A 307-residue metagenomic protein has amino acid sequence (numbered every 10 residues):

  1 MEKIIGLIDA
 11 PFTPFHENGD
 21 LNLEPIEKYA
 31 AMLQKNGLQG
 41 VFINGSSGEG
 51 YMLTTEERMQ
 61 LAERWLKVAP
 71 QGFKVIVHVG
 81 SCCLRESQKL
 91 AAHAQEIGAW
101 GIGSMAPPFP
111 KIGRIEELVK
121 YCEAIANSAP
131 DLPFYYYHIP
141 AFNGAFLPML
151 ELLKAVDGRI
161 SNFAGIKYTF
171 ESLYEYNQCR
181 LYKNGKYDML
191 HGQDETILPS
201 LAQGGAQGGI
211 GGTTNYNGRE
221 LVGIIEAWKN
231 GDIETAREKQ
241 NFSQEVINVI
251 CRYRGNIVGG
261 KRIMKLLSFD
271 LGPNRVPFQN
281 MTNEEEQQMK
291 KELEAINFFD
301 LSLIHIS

Functional and structural regions predicted by a protein language model:
M1-N18, S46-G48, L61-K74, G272: N-terminal small/glycine-rich loop or linker at the start of catalytic domains across soluble metabolic enzymes
I5-P11, V41-I43, V75-V79, I102-S104 (+4 more regions): Hydrophobic faces of well-ordered beta-strands that scaffold small-molecule active sites in alpha/beta enzyme cores
G19, L33, W65, A94 (+6 more regions): Conserved, mostly hydrophobic/aromatic
E27-V41, Q88-I102, Y121-D131, L150-A164: Alpha/beta enzyme core
L38-L61, S81-L84, S104-E117: Glycine-rich, proline-tolerant flexible connector loops at the mouths of alpha/beta enzymes
M52-V77, V119-Y136: Alpha-helix-loop-beta-strand connector modules within alpha/beta enzyme cores
S128-A129, P140-Q244, I250-C251: Catalytic alpha/beta core domains of metabolic enzymes, predominantly
I304-S307: Conserved small/polar residues in nucleotide/adenosyl-binding loops
